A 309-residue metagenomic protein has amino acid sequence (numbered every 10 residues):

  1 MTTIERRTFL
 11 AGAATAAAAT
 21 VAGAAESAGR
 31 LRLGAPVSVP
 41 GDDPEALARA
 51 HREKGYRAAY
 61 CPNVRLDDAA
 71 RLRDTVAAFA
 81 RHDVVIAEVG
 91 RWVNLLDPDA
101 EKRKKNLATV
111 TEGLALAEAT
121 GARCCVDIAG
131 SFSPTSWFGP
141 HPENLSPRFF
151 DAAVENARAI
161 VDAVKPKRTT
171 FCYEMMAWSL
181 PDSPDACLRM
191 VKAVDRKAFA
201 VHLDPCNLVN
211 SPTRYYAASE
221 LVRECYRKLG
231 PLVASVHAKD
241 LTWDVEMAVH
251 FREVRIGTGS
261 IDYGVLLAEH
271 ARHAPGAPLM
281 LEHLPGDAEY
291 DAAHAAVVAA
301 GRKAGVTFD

Functional and structural regions predicted by a protein language model:
M1-A16: N-terminal secretory signal peptides and thylakoid transit peptides that target proteins across membranes
A14, A19, E45, R81 (+1 more regions): Active-site acidic/histidine proton-transfer and metal-coordination neighborhood in alpha/beta enzyme cores
V21-D43, A50-K54: C-terminal segment of N-terminal export signals and the immediately downstream linker at the start of the mature
A28, A48-E53, D68-E88, L114-G121 (+4 more regions): Acidic (Asp/Glu)-rich catalytic clusters
L31-V37, A59-C61, I86-R91, C125-D127 (+4 more regions): Hydrophobic faces of well-ordered beta-strands that scaffold small-molecule active sites in alpha/beta enzyme cores
V37-E45, C61-L72, N94-P98, S133-T135 (+5 more regions): Acidic-and-aromatic substrate-binding clefts and catalytic sites of carbohydrate-active enzymes
H51, A59, F79, N106 (+5 more regions): Conserved, mostly hydrophobic/aromatic
V89, R158-R255, S260, F308: Acidic/histidine-rich catalytic cores of soluble enzymes
